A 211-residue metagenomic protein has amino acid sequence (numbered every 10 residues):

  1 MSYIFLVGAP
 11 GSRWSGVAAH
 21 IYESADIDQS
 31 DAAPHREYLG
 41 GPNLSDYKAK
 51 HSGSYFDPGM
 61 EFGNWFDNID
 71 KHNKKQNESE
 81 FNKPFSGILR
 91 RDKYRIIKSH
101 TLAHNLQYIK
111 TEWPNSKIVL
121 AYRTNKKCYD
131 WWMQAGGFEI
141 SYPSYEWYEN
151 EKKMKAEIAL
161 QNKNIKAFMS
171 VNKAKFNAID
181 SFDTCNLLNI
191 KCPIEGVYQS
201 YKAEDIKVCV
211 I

Functional and structural regions predicted by a protein language model:
M1, G11, R91-D92, W113-P114: Short, well-ordered loop/turn elements at secondary-structure boundaries
M1-K83, G196-K207: PAPS-dependent sulfotransferase catalytic core
D70-K110: Glycine-rich phosphate-binding loop used to anchor ATP phosphates in small-molecule kinases, encompassing both
K93-E195: PAPS-dependent sulfotransferase catalytic domain
C209-I211: C-terminal lobe/tail of nucleotide-utilizing enzymes
